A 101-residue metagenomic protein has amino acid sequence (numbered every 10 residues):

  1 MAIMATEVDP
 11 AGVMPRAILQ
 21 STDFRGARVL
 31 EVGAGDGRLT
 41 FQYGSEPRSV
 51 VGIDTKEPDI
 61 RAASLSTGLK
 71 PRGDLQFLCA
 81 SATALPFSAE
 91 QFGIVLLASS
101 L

Functional and structural regions predicted by a protein language model:
M1-E7: Class I SAM-dependent transferase core
V8-A27: Conserved alpha-helix/loop element of class I SAM-dependent methyltransferases that forms part of the SAM/SAH-binding
D23-F24, G44, A89: A short, aliphatic-rich alpha-helical micro-motif
A27-G35: Conserved class I S-adenosyl-L-methionine
R28, S49, Q76, Q91-G93: Structural signature of beta-strand start/N-cap positions in the alpha/beta core of ABC transporter nucleotide-binding
D36-A84: Class I SAM-dependent methyltransferase SAM/SAH-binding core
T83-V95: A short acidic, Gly/Pro-enriched loop at the edge of an enzyme's catalytic core that lines a small-molecule cofactor
L97-S100: A short beta-strand submotif of the Rossmann-like class I SAM-dependent methyltransferase core that lines
